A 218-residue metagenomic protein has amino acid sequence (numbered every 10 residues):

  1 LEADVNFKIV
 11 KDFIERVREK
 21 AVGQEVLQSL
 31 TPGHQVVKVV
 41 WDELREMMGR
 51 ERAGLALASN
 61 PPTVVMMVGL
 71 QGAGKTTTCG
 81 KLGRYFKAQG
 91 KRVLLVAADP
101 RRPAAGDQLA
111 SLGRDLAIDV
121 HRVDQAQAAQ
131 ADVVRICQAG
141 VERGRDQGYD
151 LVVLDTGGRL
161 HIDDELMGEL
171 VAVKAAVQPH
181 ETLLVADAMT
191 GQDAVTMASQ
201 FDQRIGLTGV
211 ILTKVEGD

Functional and structural regions predicted by a protein language model:
L1-T156: Primarily NTPase-proximal linker/entry elements flanking Walker-type ATP/GTP-binding cores
D132-D146, R159-D218: Conserved catalytic-core segment of NTP-binding enzymes
